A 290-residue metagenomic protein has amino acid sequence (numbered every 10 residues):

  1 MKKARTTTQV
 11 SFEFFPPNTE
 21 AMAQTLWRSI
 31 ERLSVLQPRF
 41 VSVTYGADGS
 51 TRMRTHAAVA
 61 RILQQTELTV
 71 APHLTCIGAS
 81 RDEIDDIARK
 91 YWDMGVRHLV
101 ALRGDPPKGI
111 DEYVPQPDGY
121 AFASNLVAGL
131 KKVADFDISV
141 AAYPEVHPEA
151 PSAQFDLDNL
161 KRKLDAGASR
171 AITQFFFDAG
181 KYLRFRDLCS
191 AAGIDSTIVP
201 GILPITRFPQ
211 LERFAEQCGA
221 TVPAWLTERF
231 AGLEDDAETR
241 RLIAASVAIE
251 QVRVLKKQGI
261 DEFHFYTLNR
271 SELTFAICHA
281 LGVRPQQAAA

Functional and structural regions predicted by a protein language model:
M1-F12, T19-E20, Q24, T227 (+1 more regions): N-terminal amphipathic alpha-helix/helix-capping segment at the start of soluble metabolic enzymes
Q9-W27, V70-D82, D137-F155, G232-S246: Active-site mouth loops of central-metabolism enzymes
E13, V41, Y91, K163 (+3 more regions): Conserved, mostly hydrophobic/aromatic
F14-P17, T44-D48, H73-A79, G104-D105 (+5 more regions): Active-site beta-loop-alpha junctions enriched in small/polar residues
A21, P117-Y143, D195-A245, E250 (+1 more regions): Active-site pocket-lining/capping segments in soluble small-molecule metabolic enzymes
A21-A23, G49-I62, S80-D86, D105-L130 (+4 more regions): Active-site-adjacent beta->alpha loops and helix N-cap segments on the catalytic face of soluble alpha/beta enzymes
I84, A134-V222: Active-site-adjacent structural elements that line small-molecule/cofactor binding pockets in enzymes
